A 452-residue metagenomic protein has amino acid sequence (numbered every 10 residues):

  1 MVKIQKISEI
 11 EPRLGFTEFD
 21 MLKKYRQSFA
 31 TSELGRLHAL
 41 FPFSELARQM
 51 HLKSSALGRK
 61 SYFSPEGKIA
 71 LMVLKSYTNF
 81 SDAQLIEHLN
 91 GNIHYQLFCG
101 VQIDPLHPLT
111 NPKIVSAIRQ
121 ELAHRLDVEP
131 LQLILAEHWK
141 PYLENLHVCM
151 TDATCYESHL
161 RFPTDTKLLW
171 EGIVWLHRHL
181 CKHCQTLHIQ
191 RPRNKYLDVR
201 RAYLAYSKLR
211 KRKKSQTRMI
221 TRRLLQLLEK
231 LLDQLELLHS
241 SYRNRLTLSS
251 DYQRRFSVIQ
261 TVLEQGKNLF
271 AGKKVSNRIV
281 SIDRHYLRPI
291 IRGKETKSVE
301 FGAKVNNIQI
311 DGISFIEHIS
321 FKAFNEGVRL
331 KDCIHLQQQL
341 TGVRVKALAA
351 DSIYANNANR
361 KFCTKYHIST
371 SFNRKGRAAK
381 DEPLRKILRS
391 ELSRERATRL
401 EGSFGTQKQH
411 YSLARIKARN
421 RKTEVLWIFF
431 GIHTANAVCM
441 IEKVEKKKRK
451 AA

Functional and structural regions predicted by a protein language model:
M1-F43, R48, E442-A452: Charged, often Cys/His-bearing segments associated with DNA-binding zinc-finger transcription factors
T31-A70, Y77, P383: Basic, short loop/linker segments at the boundary and entry of helix-turn-helix/winged-helix-like folds
R59-F63, I93, A349-N357, A378: Acidic, metal-coordinating catalytic cores used for nucleic-acid/nucleotide bond scission and strand-transfer chemistry
L71, L85, L109-V115, H147-E157 (+7 more regions): Short, conserved catalytic/metal-binding motifs centered on acidic residues
Q102-R284: Active-site- or DNA-interface-adjacent structural scaffold in DNA-acting proteins
Y252, F256, F270, L388-A452: Basic, amphipathic alpha-helical segments enriched in Lys/Arg and hydrophobic/aromatic residues
S281-T296: Flexible, glycine/threonine-enriched loop-and-boundary segments that flank and lead into catalytic domains of large
K294-L340: Electropositive, glycine- and tryptophan-enriched low-complexity nucleic-acid-binding patches
